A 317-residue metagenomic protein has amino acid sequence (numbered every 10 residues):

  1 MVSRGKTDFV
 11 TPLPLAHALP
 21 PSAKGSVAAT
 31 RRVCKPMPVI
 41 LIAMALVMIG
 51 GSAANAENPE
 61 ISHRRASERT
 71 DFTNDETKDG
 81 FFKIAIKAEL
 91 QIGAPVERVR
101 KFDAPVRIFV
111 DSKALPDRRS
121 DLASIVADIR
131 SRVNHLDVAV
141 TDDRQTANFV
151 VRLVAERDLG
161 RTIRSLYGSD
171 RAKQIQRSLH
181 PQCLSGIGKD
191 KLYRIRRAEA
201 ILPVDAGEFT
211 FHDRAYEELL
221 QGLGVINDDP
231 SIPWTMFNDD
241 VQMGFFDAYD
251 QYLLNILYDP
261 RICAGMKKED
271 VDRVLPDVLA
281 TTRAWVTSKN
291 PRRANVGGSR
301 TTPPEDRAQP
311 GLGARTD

Functional and structural regions predicted by a protein language model:
G5-D8, P12-L41: Bacterial N-terminal signal peptides that target proteins for export
V39-I49: Bacterial N-terminal signal peptides
A53-R107, A114, P181-D190, G311-T316: Disordered inhibitory propeptide/activation segment of secreted metzincin zinc metalloprotease zymogens, centered on
S67, I92, I175-T210, I226-D317: Metalloprotease/metallohydrolase-associated module, dominated by Zn2+-dependent proteases
I84-V96, F109-V110, S120-V126, R132-D137: N-terminal post-signal-peptidase region of extra-cytosolic proteins
R107-V110, A200: Short, aliphatic-rich beta-strand segments
P116-I232: Metzincin-family zinc-dependent endopeptidase catalytic domain
